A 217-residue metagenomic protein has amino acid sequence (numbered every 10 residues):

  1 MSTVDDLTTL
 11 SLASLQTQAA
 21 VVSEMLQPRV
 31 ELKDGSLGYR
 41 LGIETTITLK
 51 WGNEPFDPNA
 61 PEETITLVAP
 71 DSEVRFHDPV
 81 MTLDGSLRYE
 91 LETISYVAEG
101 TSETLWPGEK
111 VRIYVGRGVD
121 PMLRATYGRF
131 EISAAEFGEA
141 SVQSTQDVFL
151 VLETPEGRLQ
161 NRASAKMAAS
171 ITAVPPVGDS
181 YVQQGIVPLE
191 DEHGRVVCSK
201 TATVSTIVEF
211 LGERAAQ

Functional and structural regions predicted by a protein language model:
M1-M81, R158, T172-A216: N-terminal segment immediately downstream of the Sec signal-peptide cleavage site in secreted/extracellular proteins
A69-K166: Short helix-loop boundary/capping segments
